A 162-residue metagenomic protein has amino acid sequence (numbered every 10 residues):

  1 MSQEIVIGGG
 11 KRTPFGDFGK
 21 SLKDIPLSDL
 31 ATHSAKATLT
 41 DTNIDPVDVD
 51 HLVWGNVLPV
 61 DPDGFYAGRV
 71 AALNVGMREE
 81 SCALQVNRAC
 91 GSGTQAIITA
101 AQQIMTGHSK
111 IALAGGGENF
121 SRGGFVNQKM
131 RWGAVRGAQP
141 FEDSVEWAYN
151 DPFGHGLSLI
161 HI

Functional and structural regions predicted by a protein language model:
M1, T13, L39-I44, L73-E80 (+2 more regions): Generic secondary-structure signature for well-ordered alpha-helical cores
M1-V57, D61-A71, V75: Conserved active-site "lid/cap" helical segment
I7-G8, K110-A114: Short glycine-aspartate micro-motif
K11-P14, F18-S21, E80-C82, S121-R122 (+6 more regions): Glycine-rich, flexible loop/turn motifs
K11-P14, G55-P59, R88-S92, G116-S121 (+2 more regions): Acidic, glycine-rich active-site loops and adjacent beta-strand->loop/helix elements that engage anionic groups
I25, N56-A112, F141, E146 (+1 more regions): Conserved catalytic cysteine-centered active-site region of acyl-thioester-dependent Claisen-condensing enzymes
F65-A72, N127-G137: Short, flexible, mixed-charge acidic loops at enzyme active sites
I160-I162: Conserved small/polar residues in nucleotide/adenosyl-binding loops
